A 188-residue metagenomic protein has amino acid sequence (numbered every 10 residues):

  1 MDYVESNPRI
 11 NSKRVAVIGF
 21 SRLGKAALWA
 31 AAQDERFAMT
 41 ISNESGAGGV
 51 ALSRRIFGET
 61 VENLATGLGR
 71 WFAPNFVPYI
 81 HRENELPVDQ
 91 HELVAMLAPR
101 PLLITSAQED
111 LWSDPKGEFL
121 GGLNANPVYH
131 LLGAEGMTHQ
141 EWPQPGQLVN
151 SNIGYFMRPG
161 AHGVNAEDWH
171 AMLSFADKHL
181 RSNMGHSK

Functional and structural regions predicted by a protein language model:
M1-S21, F37: Gly/Ser-rich "nucleophile elbow"/oxyanion-hole loop immediately N-terminal to the catalytic nucleophile in hydrolases
I18, N43-E44, T105: Alpha/beta-hydrolase-fold catalytic nucleophile elbow
G19-W29: Glycine-rich nucleophile elbow surrounding the catalytic serine of serine-hydrolase chemistry
A32-M39: Conserved hydrolase catalytic core segment
S42-L93, E118-H139: Mobile cap/lid helix-loop segments that gate and shape the active-site cleft of serine hydrolases
G67, G122-K188: C-terminal catalytic histidine-bearing segment of alpha/beta-hydrolase fold enzymes
M96-L102, V149-I153: Short, proline-enriched alpha-helix->beta-strand connector loops that line the catalytic pocket of alpha/beta-hydrolase
A98-P115, R158-A161: Conserved strand-to-loop "acid loop" that flanks and positions the catalytic carboxylate
